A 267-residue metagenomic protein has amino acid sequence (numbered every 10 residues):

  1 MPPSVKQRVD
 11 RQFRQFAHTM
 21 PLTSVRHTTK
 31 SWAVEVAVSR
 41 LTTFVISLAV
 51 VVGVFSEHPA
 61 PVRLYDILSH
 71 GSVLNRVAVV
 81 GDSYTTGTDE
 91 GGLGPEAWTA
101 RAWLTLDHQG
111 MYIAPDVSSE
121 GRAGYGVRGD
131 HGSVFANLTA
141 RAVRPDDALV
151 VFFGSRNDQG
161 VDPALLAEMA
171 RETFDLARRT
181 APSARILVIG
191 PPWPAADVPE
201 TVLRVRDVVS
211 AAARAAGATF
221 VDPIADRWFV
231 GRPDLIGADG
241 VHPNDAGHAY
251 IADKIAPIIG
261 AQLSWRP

Functional and structural regions predicted by a protein language model:
R26-V45: N-terminal Sec-pathway targeting helices
S39-E57: Hydrophobic membrane-insertion alpha-helices, especially the h-region of bacterial N-terminal signal peptides
G53-S119, A140-A142: Serine-esterase "nucleophile elbow" of acetyl-processing enzymes
R76-G81, T85, A114-S119, A148-G154 (+2 more regions): Structural recognition of the beta-strand scaffold that forms the well-ordered cores of secreted hydrolase catalytic
S83-T86, S119-V127, R156-V161, P192-A196 (+2 more regions): Solvent-exposed loop/turn segments at secondary-structure junctions within structured extracellular/periplasmic domains
E120, H131-A167: Oxyanion-hole/transition-state-stabilizing segment in secreted/luminal serine hydrolases and related acyltransferases
F153-N157, L176-D207: Active-site segments of SGNH/GDSL-like serine hydrolases that catalyze O-acetyl group transfer/hydrolysis on lipids
P194-P267: Catalytic His-Asp segment of secreted/periplasmic serine-dependent ester chemistry enzymes
